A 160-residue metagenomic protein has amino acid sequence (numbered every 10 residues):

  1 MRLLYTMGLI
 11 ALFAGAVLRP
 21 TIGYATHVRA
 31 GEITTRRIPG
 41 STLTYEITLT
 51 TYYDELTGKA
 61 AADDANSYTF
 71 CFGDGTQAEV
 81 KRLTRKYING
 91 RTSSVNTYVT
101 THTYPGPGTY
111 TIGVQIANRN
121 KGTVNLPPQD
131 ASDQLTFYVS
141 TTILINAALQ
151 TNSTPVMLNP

Functional and structural regions predicted by a protein language model:
M1-R29: Bacterial Sec-dependent N-terminal signal peptides
G23-P160: Long, compositionally biased, intrinsically disordered segments
